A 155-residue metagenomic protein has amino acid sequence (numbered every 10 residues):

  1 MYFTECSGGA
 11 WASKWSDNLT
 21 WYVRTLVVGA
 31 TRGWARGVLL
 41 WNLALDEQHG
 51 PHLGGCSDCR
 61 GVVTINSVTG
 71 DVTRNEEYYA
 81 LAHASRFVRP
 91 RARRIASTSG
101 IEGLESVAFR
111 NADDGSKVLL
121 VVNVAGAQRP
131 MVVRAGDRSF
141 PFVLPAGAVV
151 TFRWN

Functional and structural regions predicted by a protein language model:
M1-N155: Substrate-binding and catalytic surfaces of secreted/luminal carbohydrate-active proteins
